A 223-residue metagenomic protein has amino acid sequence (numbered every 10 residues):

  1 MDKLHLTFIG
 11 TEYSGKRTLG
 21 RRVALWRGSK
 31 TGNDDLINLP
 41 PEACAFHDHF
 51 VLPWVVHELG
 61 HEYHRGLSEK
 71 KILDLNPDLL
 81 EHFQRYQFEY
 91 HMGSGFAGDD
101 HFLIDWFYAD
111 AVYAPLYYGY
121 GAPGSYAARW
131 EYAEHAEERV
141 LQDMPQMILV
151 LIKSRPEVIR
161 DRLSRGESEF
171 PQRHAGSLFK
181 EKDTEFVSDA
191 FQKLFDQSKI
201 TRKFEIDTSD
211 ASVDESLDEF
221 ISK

Functional and structural regions predicted by a protein language model:
F8: Hydrophobic anchor at the beta1->P-loop junction of P-loop NTPases
T11: P-loop (Walker A) phosphate-binding loop of NTP-binding proteins
S14: ATP-binding Walker
R17: Walker A/P-loop
R21-F96, V112-L116: Conserved substrate/cofactor phosphate-moiety recognition/catalytic segment in nucleotide-dependent phosphotransferases
A97-H101, Q146-I148: Loop/turn-to-beta-strand initiation segments
Y113-A190: A glycine- and Lys/Arg-enriched "phosphate-lid" helix/loop adjacent to the NTP-binding pocket of small-molecule kinases
S164-K223: NTP-dependent small-molecule kinase module
